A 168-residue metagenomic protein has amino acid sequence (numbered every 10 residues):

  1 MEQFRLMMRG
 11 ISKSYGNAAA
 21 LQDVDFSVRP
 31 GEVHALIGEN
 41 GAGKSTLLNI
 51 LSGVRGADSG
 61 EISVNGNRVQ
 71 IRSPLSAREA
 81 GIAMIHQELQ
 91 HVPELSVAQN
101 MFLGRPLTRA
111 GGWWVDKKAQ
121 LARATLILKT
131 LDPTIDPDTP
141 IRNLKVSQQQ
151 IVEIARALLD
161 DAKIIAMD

Functional and structural regions predicted by a protein language model:
M1-D168: Glycine-rich phosphate-binding loops of nucleotide-dependent enzymes
